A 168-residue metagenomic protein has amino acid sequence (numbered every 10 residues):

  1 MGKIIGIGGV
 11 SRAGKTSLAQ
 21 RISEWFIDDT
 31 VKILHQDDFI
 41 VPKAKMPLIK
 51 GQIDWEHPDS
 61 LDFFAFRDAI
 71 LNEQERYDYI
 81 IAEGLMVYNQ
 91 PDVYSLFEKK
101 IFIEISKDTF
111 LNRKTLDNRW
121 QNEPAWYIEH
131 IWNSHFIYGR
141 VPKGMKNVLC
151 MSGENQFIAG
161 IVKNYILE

Functional and structural regions predicted by a protein language model:
G2, R21, W25, R76-Y77 (+2 more regions): NTP-dependent small-molecule kinase module
G9: The Walker A (P-loop) glycine that initiates the GxxxxGKT/S ATP-binding motif of P-loop NTPases
R12: Walker A (P-loop) phosphate-binding loop of P-loop NTPases
T16: Walker A/P-loop
S23-I33: Post-Walker A helix-loop "phosphate-sensing" segment adjacent to the P-loop in P-loop NTPases
K32-H35, V41-A82: Conserved nucleotide-sensing/catalytic segment adjacent to the nucleotide-binding pocket in NTP-handling enzymes
G51, K99-R140: A glycine- and Lys/Arg-enriched "phosphate-lid" helix/loop adjacent to the NTP-binding pocket of small-molecule kinases
